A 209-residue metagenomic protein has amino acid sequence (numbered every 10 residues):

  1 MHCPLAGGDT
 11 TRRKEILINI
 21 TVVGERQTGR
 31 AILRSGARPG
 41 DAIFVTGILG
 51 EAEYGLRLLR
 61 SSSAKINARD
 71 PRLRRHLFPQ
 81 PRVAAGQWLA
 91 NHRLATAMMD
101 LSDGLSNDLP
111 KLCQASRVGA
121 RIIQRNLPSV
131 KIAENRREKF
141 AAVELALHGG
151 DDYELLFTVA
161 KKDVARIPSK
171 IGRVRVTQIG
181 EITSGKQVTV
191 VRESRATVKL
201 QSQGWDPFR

Functional and structural regions predicted by a protein language model:
M1-P4, T11-I18, V23, N91-R209: Glycine-/charge-enriched secondary-structure boundary and capping motifs
M1-R60, E181: Glycine-rich anion-binding loops of enzyme active sites
T28-L33, I66-N67, G119-A120, R166: Phosphate-handling active-site elements
A31, G55, A85, D108 (+1 more regions): Hydrophobic side chains in well-ordered alpha-helices
A37, R72, H92: Acidic, surface-exposed loops and disordered segments
D41-G47, F78-L105: Internal active-site segments that recognize and position negatively charged phosphoryl groups and nucleotide moieties
L58-K65, Q114-S116: Short, surface-exposed, charged loop/turn segments at secondary-structure junctions
S62-Q80, N135: A short, charged helix-loop
